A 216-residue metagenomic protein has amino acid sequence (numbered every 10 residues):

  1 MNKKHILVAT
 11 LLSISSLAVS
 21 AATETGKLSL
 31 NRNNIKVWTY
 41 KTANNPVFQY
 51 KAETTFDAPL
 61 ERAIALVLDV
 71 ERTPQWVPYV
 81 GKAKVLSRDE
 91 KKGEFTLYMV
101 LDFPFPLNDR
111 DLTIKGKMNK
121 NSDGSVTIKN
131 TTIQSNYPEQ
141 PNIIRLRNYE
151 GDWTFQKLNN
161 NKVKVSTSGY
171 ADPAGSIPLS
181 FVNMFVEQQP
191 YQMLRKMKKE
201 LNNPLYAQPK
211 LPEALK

Functional and structural regions predicted by a protein language model:
M1-L7: Bacterial N-terminal signal peptides that target proteins for export
A9-S16: Bacterial N-terminal signal peptides
A22-K216: Eukaryotic helix-grip
